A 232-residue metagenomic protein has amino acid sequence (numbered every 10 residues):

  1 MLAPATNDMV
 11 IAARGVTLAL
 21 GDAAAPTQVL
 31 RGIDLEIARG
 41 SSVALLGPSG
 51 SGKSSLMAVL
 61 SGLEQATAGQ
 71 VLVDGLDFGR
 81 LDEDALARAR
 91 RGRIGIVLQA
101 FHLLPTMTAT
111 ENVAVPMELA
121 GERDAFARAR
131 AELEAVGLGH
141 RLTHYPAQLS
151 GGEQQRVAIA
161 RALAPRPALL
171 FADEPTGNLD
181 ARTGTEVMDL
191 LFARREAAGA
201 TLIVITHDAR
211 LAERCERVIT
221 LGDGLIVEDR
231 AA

Functional and structural regions predicted by a protein language model:
M1-A19, V227-A232: ABC-family P-loop ATPase nucleotide-binding domain
M9-L221: ABC family nucleotide-binding domain
V218-R230: H-loop (His-switch) and adjacent beta-strand-loop-beta switch element of ABC-type ATPase nucleotide-binding domains
